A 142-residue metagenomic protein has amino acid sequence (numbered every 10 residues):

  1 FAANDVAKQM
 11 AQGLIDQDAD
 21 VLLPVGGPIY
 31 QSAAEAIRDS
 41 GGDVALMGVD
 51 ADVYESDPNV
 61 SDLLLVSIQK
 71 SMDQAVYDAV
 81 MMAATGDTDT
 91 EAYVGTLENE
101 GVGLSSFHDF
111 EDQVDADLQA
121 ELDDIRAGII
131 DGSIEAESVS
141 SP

Functional and structural regions predicted by a protein language model:
F1-P142: A residue-level marker of the well-folded mature domains of exported/periplasmic proteins
